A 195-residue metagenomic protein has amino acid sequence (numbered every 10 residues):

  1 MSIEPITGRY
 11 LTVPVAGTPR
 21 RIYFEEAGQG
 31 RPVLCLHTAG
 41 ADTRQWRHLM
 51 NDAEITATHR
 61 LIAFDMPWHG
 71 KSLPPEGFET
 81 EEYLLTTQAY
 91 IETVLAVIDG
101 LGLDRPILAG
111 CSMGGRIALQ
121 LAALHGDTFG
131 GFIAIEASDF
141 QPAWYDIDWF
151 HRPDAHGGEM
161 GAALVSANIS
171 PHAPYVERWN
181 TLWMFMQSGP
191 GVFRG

Functional and structural regions predicted by a protein language model:
S2-R21: N-terminal cap/lid segment of alpha/beta-hydrolase-fold proteins
A16-E76: Conserved HGGG/HGGXW glycine-rich cap/lid loop of the alpha/beta-hydrolase fold
G17-T18, A57, I62-A109: Active-site loop/oxyanion-hole signature of alpha/beta-hydrolase fold enzymes
G28-G30, D99-R105, G126-D127: Active-site acidic short loop of glycosyltransferases
G110, G114, A118: Gly/Ala-rich beta-loop-alpha elbow adjacent to hydrolase catalytic centers
L119-L124, T128-M160: Flexible "cap/lid" loop of the alpha/beta hydrolase fold
A143-W144, A155-G195: Conserved alpha/beta-hydrolase catalytic His-Asp/Glu region
